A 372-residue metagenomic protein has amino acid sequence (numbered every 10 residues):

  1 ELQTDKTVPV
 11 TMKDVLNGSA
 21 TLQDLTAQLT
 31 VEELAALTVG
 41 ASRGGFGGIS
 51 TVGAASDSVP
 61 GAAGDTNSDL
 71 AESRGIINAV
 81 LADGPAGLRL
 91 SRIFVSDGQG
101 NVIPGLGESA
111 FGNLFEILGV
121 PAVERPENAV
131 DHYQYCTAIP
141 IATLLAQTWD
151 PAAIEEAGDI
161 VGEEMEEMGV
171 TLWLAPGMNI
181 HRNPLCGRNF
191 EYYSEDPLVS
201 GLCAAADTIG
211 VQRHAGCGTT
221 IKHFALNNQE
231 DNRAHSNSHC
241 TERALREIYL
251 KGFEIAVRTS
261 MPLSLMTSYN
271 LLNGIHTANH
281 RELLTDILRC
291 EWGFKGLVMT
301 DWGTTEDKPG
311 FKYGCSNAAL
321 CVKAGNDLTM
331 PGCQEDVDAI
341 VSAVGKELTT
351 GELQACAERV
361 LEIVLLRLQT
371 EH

Functional and structural regions predicted by a protein language model:
E1-H372: Glycoside hydrolase catalytic-domain context in secreted enzymes
